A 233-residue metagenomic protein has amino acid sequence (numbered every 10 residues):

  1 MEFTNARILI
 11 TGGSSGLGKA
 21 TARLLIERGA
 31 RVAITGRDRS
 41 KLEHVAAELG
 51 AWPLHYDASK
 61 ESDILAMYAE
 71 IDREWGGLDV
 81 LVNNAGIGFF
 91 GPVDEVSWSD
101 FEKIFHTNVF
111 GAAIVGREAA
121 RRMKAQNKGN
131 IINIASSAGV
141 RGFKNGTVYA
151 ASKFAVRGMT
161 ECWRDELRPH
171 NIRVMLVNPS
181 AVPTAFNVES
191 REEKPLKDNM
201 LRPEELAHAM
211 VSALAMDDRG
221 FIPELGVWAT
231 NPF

Functional and structural regions predicted by a protein language model:
S14-S15: Conserved glycine-rich cofactor-binding loop
R28-H44: Conserved glycine-rich Rossmann-like NAD(P)H-binding loop of the short-chain dehydrogenase/reductase
Y56-A66, W98: The beta1-alpha1 cofactor-binding region of Rossmann-like NAD(H)/NADP(H)-dependent oxidoreductases
P92-V93, S97-E102: Substrate-binding pocket helix/loop in short-chain dehydrogenase/reductase
G116, S152: Active-site helix of classical SDR
S136: Residue(s) in the substrate-gating loop at a strand-loop-helix junction that position the organic substrate next
P169-I172, L176-V177, E192-F233: C-terminal helical subdomain
